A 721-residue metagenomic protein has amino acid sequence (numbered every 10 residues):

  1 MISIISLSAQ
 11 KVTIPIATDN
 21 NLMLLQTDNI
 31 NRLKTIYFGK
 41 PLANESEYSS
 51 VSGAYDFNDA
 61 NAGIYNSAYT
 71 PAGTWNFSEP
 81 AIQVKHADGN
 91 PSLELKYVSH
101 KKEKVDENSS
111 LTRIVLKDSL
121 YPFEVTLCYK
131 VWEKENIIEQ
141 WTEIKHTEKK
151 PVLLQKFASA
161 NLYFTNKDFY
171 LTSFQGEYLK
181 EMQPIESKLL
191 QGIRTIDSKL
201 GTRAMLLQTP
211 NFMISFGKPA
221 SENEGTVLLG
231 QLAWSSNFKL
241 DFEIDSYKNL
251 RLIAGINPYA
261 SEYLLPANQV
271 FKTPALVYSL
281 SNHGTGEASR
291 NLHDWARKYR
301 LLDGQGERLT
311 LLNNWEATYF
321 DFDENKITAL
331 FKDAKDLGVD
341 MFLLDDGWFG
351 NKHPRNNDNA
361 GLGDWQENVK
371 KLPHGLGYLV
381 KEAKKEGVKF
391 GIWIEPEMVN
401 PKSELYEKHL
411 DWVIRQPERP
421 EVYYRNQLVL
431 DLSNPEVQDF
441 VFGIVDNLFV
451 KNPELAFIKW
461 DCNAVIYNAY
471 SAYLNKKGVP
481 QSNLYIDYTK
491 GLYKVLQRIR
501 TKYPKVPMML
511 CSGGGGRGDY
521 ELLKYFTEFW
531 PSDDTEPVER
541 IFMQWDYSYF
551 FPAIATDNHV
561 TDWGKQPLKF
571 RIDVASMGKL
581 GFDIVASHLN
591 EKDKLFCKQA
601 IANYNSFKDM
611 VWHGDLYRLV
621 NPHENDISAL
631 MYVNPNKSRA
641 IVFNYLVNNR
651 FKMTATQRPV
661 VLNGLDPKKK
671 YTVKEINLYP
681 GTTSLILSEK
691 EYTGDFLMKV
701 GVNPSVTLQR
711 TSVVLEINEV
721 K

Functional and structural regions predicted by a protein language model:
M1-K11: Bacterial Sec-dependent N-terminal signal peptides
K11-L24, R32-E243, Y259, K670-T682: Polysaccharide-binding surfaces and accessory modules of carbohydrate-active proteins
N20, P210-I214, E222, P622-D666: Carbohydrate-binding surface patches
G73-L95, E224-Q231, S235, S279-L301 (+4 more regions): Glycine-rich, aromatic-flanked loop segments that form ligand/cofactor-binding clefts across common enzyme folds
N90-L95, Y263-N282, R710-N718: Short Pro-Gly-centered flexible turn/kink motifs
D303-G443, N452-P453, F457, L474: Aromatic-lined carbohydrate-binding/catalytic grooves of carbohydrate-active enzymes
P373-G375, E407, V413-K569, K579-I584 (+1 more regions): Active-site neighborhood of glycoside hydrolase catalytic domains
N648-K721: C-terminal beta-sandwich/jelly-roll accessory domains of carbohydrate-active enzymes
